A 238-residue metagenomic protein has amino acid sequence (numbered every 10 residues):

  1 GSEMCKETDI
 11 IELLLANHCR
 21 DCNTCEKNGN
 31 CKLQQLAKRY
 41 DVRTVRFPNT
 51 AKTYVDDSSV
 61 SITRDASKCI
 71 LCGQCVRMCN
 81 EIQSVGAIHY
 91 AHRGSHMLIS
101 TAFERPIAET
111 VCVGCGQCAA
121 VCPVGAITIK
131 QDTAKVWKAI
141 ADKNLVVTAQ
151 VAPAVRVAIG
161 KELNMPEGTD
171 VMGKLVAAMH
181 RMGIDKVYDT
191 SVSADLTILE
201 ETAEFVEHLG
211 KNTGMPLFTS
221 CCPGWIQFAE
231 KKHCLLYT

Functional and structural regions predicted by a protein language model:
G1-S2, K6, L15, K130-Y237: Iron-sulfur-associated redox domains of electron-transfer enzymes in respiratory and anaerobic energy metabolism
G1-S2, K6-G114, A120, I127-T128 (+2 more regions): Fe-S ferredoxin-like electron-transfer domains and their immediately adjacent linker/connector regions across
C22-N23, S59-S67, P123, K161-P166 (+2 more regions): Flexible, glycine/proline-enriched loop segments at strand-loop-helix junctions that form or flank small-ligand binding
